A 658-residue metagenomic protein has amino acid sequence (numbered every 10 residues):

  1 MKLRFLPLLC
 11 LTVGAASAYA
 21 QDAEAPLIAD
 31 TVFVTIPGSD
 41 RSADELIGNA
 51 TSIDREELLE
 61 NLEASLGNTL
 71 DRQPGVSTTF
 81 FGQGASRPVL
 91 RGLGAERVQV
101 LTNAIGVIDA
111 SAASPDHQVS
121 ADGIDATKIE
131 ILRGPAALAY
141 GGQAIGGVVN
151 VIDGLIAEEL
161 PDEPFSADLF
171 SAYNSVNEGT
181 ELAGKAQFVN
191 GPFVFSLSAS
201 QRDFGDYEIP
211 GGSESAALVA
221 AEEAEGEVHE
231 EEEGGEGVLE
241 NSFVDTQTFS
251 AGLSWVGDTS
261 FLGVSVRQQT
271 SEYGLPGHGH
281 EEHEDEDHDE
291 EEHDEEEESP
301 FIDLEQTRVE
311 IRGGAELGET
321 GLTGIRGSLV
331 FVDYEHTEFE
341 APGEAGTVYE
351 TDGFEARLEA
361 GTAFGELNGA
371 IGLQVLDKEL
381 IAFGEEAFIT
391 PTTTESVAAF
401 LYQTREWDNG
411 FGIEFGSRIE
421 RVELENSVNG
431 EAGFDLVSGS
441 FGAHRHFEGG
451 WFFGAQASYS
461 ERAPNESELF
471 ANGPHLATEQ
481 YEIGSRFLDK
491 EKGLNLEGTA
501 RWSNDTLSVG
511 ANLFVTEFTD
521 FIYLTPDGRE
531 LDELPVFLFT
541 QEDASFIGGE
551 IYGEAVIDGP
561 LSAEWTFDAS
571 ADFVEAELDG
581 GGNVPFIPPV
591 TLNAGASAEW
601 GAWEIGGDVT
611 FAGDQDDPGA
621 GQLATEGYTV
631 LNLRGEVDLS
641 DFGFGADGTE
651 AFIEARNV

Functional and structural regions predicted by a protein language model:
Q21-L59, G67, A95: Short, acidic, small-residue-rich periplasmic hinge/interaction motif at the N-terminus of Gram-negative outer-membrane
L66-T69, S86-V89, V98-L101, D116-V119 (+3 more regions): N-terminal periplasmic accessory domains that precede and gate Gram-negative outer-membrane beta-barrel machines
G106-P135: Short acidic/polar hinge/loop motifs at secondary-structure boundaries that mediate gating or recognition
S175-D203, S215-P276, D303-L322, L367 (+2 more regions): Transmembrane beta-barrel wall of Gram-negative outer-membrane proteins
P210, E517-T519, D616, V637-V658: C-terminal beta-signal and adjacent terminal beta-strands/loops of Gram-negative outer-membrane beta-barrel proteins
E240-S242, T246, F261-G324, F331-G353 (+3 more regions): Flexible loop and strand-edge segments within Gram-negative outer membrane beta-barrel domains
D287-R312, E316-G318, E431-A432, S440-H446 (+6 more regions): Outer-membrane beta-barrel signature, preferentially recognizing the C-terminal barrel domain of Gram-negative
W407-N409, I413, S508-F518, P535-Q615 (+1 more regions): Gram-negative outer-membrane beta-barrel transporters
